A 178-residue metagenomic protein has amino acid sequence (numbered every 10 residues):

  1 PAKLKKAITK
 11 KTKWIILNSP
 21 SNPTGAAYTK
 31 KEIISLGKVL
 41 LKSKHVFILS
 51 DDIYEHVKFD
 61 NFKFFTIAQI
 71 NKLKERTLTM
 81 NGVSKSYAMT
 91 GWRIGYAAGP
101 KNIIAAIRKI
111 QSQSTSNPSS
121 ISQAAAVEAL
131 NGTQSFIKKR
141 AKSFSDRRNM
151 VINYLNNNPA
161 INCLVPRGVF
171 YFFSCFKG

Functional and structural regions predicted by a protein language model:
P1-G178: PLP-dependent class I/II
